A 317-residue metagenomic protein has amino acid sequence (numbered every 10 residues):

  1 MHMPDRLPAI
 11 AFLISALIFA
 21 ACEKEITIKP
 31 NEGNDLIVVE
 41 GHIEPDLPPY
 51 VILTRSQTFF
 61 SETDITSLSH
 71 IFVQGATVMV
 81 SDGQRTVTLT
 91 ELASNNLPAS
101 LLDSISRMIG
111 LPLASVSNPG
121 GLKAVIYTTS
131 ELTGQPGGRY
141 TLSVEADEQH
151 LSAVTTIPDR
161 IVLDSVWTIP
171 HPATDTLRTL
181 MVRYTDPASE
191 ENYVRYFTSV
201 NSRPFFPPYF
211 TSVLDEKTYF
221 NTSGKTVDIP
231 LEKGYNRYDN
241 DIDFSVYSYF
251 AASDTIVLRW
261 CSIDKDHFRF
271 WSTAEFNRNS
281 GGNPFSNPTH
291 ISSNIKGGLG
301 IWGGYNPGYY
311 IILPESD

Functional and structural regions predicted by a protein language model:
H2-I10: Bacterial N-terminal signal peptides that target proteins for export
I18-A21: C-terminal motif of bacterial Sec signal peptides marking the signal peptidase cleavage site
E23-D317: A sequence/structural signal for flexible, mid-protein segments enriched in small/helix-disrupting residues
